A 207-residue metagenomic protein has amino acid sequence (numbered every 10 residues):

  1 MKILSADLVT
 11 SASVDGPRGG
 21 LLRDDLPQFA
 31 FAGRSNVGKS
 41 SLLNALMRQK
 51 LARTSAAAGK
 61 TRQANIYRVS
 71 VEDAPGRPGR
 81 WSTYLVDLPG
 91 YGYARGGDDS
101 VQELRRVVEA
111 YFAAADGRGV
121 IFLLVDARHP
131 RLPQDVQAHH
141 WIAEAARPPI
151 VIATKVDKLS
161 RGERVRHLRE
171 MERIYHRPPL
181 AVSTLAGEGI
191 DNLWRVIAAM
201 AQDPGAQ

Functional and structural regions predicted by a protein language model:
M1-R95: Conserved G1/Walker A P-loop phosphate-binding module
I3-P17, K158-Q207: Canonical P-loop GTPase G-domain recognition
R18-L21, T61-N65, P78-T83, P89-G119 (+1 more regions): Switch II of P-loop NTPase G domains
L22-R23, N44-L46, D98-V101, V136-H140 (+2 more regions): Short, glycine/charged-enriched secondary-structure capping and boundary segments
R48-Q49, A114, E144, A199 (+1 more regions): Conserved amphipathic alpha-helical interaction elements at protein-protein interfaces in regulatory, energy-coupling
K60, E72, G90-G92, R128-P130 (+2 more regions): Conserved nucleotide-binding/hydrolysis micro-motifs of P-loop NTPases
Y67, T154, L193: Residue-level signal for inorganic ion chemistry
R105-P178: Conserved C-terminal guanine-recognition region of P-loop GTPase G domains, centered on the G4
